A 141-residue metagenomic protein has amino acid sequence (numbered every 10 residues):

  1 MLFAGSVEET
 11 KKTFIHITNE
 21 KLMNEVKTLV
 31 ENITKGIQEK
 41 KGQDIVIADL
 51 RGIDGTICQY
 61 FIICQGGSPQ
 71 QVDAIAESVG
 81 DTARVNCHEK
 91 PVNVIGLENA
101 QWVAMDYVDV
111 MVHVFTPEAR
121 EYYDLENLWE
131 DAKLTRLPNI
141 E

Functional and structural regions predicted by a protein language model:
L2-I57, Q65-V103, P117-A119, L128-E141: Polybasic/polar functional segments that serve as interface/processing modules
M105-Y107: Active-site beta-strand termini and strand-to-loop segments that position acidic
Y123-L125: Arg/Lys-rich, often Gly-containing low-complexity segments of ribosomal proteins
